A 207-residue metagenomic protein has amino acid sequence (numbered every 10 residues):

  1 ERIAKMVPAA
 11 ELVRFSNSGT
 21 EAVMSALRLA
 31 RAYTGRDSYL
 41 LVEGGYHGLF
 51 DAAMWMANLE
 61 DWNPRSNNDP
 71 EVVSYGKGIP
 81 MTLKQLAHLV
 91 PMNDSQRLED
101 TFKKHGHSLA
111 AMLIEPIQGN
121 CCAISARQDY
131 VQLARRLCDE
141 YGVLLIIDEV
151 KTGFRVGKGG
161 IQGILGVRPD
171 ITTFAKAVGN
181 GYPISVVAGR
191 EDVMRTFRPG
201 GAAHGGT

Functional and structural regions predicted by a protein language model:
E1-T207: Conserved N-terminal phosphate-binding loop of PLP-dependent enzymes in the Aspartate aminotransferase
